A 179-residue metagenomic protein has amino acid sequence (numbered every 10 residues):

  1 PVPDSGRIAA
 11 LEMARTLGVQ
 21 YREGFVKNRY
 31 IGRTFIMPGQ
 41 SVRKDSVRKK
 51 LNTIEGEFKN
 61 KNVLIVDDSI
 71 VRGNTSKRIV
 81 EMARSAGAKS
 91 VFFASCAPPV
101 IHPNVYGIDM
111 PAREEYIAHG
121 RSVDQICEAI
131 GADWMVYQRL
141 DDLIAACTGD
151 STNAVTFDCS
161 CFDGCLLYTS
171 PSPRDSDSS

Functional and structural regions predicted by a protein language model:
P1-R7, L11-R15, Q20-F25: Phosphate-binding active sites in nucleotide-utilizing proteins
T16-L64, N74, I101-P111: Short, glycine/charge-rich flexible loops or terminal/linker lids adjacent to PRPP-binding catalytic cores
K61-V71, T75, G120-I130: Phosphate/diphosphate-binding loops
P98-L167: Acidic, metal-coordinating catalytic segment for phosphate/diphosphate chemistry, firing primarily on the Nudix
Y168-D175: Conserved small/polar residues in nucleotide/adenosyl-binding loops
